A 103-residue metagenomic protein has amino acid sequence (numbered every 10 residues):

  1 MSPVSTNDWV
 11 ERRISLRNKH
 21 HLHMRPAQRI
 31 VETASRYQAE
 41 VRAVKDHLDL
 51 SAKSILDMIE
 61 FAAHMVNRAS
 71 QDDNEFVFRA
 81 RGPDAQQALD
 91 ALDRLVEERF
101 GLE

Functional and structural regions predicted by a protein language model:
M1-E11: SAM-dependent methyltransferases
D8, A27-R29, Q86: Residue-level detector of functional hotspots within protein domains
E11-K19, E75-R79: Non-catalytic helical/linker scaffolds that mediate oligomerization, partner binding, and domain coupling around large
S15-V66, Q71: Compact, glycine-rich, soluble single-domain proteins
V66-E103: C-terminal structural segments of small proteins and small subunits
